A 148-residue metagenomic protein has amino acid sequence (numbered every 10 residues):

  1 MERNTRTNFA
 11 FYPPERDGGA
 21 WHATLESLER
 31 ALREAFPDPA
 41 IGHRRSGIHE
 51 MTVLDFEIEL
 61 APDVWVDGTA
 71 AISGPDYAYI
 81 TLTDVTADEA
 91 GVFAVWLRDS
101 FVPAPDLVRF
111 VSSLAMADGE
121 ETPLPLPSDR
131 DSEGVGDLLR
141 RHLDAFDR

Functional and structural regions predicted by a protein language model:
M1, D99-R148: Acidic, proline/glycine-rich low-complexity IDRs
M1-A40, D147-R148: Short, extreme N-terminal segment that most often corresponds to the first beta-strand
M1-N8, W65-Y77, A145-D147: Short, surface-exposed loop and linker segments with low hydrophobicity and enrichment for Pro/Ser/Thr
F9, I58, I80-L82, L97 (+1 more regions): Hydrophobic beta-strand residues in large extracellular and virion-surface proteins
Y12-R16, T83-D88, L114-A115: Short, flexible beta-strand-to-coil junctions
R30-D84: Short, intrinsically disordered low-complexity segments
E34-P37, V95, D99-P103: Short, intrinsically disordered, mixed-charge
E89-V95: Elongated alpha-helical scaffolds
